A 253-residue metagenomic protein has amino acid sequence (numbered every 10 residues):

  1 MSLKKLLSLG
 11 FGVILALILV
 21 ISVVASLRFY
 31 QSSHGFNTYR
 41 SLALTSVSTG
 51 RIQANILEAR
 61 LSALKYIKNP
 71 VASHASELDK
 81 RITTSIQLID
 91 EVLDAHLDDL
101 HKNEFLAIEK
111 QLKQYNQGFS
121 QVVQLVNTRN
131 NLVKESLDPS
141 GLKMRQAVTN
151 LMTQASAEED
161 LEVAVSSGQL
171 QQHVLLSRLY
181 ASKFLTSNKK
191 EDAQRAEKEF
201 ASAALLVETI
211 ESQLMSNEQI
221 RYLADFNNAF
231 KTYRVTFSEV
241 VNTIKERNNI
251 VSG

Functional and structural regions predicted by a protein language model:
L3-A59, H74, R81, Q87-L88 (+4 more regions): Amphipathic alpha-helical segments and their boundaries
S26-F29, Y66, V122, V240: Transmembrane helix-loop junctions and nearby membrane-interface residues
A59-D79, A181-Q194: Extracytoplasmic/periplasmic helical hairpin of the input-sensing domain located between the first two N-terminal
V71-L93, D192-I210: Alpha-helical segments in soluble extracytoplasmic regions
V174-S177, K189: C-terminal lobe and pocket-closing loops of periplasmic/extracytoplasmic Venus-flytrap solute-binding proteins
D192-K245: Hydrophobic segments of polytopic membrane proteins
